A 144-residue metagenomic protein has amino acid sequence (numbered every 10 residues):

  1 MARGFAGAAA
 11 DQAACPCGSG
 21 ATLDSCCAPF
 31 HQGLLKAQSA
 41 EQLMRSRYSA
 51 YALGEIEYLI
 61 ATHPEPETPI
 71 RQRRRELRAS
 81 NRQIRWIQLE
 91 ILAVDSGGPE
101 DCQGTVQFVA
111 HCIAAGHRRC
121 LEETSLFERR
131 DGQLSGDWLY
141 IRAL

Functional and structural regions predicted by a protein language model:
M1-S46: Short, low-complexity N-terminal intrinsically disordered segments enriched in polar/charged residues
A8, R119-C120: Short solvent-exposed loop/turn micro-motifs enriched in small/polar/acidic residues
A21, F30, A110, S125 (+1 more regions): A short beta-strand motif that forms part of the nucleic acid-binding face of small beta-barrel RNA-binding folds
C26, L59, F127: Hydrophobic pocket/interface hotspot
R47-Y58: Short helix-adjacent coil turns
A61-I91: Short solvent-exposed beta->alpha transition segments
S80-H117: Surface-exposed, charged secondary-structure patches
C120-L144: Short beta-strand edge/turn micro-motifs at domain boundaries
